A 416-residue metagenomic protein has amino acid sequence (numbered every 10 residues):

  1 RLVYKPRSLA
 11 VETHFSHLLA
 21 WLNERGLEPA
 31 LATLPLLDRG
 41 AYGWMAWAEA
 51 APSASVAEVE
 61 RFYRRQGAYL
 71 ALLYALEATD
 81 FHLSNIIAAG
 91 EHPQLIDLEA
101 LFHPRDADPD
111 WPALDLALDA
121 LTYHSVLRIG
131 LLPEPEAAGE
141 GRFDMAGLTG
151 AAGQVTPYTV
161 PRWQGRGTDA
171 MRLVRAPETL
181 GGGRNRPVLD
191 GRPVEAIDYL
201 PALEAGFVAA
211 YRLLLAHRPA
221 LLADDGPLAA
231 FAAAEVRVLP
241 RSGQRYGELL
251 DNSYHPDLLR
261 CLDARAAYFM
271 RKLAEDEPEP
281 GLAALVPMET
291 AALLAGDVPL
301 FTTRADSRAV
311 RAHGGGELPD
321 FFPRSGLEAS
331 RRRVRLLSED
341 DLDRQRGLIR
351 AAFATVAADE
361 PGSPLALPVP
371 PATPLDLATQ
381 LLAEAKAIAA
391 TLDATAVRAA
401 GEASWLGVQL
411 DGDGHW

Functional and structural regions predicted by a protein language model:
R1-A78, A89-Q94, E99: Conserved ATP-binding subdomain of kinase catalytic cores across diverse folds
R1-H17, A89, P93-Q94, L121 (+2 more regions): Regulatory N- and C-terminal appendages and interdomain linkers associated with kinase/kinase-like NTP transferase
W21, W44-W47, W111, W163 (+2 more regions): A residue-identity detector for tryptophan
P29, R65, L70, D110-W111 (+5 more regions): Generic preference for well-ordered secondary structure
F62-A71, G90-E134: Catalytic or ion-translocation cores adjacent to nucleophile or general acid/base/metal-coordination motifs in diverse
L83-I86: Hydrophobic residue at the +6 position relative to the catalytic HRD Asp in the kinase catalytic loop
